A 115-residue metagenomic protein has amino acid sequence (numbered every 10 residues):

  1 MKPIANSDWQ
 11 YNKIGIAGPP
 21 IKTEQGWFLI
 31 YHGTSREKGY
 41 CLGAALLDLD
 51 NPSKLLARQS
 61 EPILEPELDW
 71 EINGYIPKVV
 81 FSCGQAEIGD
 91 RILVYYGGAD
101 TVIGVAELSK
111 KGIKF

Functional and structural regions predicted by a protein language model:
M1-F115: Carbohydrate-active catalytic/glycan-binding domains of CAZyme proteins, especially the secreted or lumenal ectodomains
